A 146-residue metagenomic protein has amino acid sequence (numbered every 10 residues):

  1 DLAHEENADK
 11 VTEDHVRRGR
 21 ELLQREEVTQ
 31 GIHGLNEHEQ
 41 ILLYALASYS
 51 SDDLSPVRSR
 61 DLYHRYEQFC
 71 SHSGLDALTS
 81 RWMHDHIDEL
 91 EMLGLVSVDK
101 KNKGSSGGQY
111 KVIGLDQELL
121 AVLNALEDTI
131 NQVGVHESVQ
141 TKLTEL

Functional and structural regions predicted by a protein language model:
D1-H38, D53-S55, S73-T79, S97 (+1 more regions): C-terminal helical "lid" subdomain and adjoining coupling/linker elements of P-loop NTPases
H4, Y44-S51, E67: Short, locally clustered residues in the helix-turn-helix/winged-helix DNA-binding domain
E13-Q24, H38, L42, E91 (+1 more regions): Short alpha-helical interface patches
E39-A47, Y63, H84: Hydrophobic residues on short alpha-helical segments
D53-L146: Terminal-proximal interaction/regulatory segments of ATP-powered molecular machines
